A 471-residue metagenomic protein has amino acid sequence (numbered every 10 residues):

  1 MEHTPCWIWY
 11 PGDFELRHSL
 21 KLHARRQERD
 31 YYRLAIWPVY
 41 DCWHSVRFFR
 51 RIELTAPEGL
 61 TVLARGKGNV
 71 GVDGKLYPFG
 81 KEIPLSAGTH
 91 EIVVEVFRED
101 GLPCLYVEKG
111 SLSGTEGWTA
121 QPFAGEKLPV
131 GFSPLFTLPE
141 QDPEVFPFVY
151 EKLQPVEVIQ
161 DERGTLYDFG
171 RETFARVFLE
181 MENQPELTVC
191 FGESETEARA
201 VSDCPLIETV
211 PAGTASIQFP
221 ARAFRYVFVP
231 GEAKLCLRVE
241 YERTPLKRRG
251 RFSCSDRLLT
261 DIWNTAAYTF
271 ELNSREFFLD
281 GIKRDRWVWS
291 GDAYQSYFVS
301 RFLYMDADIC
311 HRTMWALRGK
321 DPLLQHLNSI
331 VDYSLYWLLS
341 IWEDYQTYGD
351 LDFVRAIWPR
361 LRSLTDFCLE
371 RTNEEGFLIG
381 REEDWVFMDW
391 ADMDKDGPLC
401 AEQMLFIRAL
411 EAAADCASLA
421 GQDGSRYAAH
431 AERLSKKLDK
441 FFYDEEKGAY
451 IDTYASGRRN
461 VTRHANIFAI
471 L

Functional and structural regions predicted by a protein language model:
M1-E276, I309-C310, D352: Extracellular/oxidizing-compartment recognition motifs
D13-E15, F49, A124, L138 (+7 more regions): A generic structural signal for solvent-exposed, polar alpha-helical segments
C236-R238, P245-T265, E271, F278-Q295 (+6 more regions): Active-site acid/base region of carbohydrate-active enzymes
L323-H326: Conserved, well-structured interaction surfaces
I407-L410, A414: Non-transmembrane amphipathic alpha-helical segments
